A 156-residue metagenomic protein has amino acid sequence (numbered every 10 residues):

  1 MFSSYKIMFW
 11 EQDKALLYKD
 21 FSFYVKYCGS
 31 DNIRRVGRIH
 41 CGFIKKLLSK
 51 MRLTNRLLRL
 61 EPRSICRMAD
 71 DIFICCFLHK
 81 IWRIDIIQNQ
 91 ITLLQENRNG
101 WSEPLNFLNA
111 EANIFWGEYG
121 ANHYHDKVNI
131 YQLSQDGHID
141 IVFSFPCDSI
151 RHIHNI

Functional and structural regions predicted by a protein language model:
F2-D13, F43-M68, N99-N109, S149-N155: Repeated scaffold domains used in trafficking and secretory/extracellular systems, primarily beta-propellers
K14, D71-I74, A112-W116: Entry beta-strands of beta-propeller and related beta-repeat scaffolds
S22-Y24, K80, Y119-Y124: Short glycine/acidic-enriched loop and turn motifs that connect beta-strands
Y27-G29, D85, S134: Structural recognition of the beta-propeller blade-terminating site
R34-G37, L47-R56, Q90-N97, D140-P146: A short beta-strand motif characteristic of beta-propeller blades
E61, E103, W116-Y119, D126-V128: Extracellular beta-strand/beta-solenoid scaffold signature
C75-C76, A121-K127, S149: Short, solvent-exposed loop/turn segments at conserved positions within beta-propeller repeat blades
K127-D136: Beta-propeller blade signature
